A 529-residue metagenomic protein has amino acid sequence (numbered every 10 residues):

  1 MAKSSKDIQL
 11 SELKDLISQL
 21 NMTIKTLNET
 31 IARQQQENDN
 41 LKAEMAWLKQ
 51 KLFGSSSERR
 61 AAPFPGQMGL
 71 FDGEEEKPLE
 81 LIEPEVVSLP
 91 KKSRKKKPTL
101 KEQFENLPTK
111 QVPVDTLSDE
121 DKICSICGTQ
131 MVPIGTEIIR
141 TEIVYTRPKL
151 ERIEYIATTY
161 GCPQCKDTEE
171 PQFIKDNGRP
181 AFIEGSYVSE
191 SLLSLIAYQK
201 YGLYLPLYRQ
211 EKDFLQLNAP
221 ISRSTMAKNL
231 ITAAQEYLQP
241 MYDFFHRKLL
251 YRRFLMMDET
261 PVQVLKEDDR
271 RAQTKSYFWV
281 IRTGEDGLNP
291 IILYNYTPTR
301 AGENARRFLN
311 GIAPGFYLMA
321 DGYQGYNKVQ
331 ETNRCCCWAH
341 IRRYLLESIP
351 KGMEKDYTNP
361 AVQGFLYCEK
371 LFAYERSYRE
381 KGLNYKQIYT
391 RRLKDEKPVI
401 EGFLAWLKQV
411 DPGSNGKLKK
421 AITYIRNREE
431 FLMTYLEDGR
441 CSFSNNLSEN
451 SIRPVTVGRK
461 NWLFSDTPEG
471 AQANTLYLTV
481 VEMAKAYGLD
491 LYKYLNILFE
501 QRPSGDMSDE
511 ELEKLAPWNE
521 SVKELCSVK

Functional and structural regions predicted by a protein language model:
M1-E184, A227, M256-M257, A320: Short, flexible loop/hinge motifs at secondary-structure junctions
A2-K6, D121, T159-G161, K166-K529: Catalytic center-proximal scaffold of phosphoryl-transfer enzymes
